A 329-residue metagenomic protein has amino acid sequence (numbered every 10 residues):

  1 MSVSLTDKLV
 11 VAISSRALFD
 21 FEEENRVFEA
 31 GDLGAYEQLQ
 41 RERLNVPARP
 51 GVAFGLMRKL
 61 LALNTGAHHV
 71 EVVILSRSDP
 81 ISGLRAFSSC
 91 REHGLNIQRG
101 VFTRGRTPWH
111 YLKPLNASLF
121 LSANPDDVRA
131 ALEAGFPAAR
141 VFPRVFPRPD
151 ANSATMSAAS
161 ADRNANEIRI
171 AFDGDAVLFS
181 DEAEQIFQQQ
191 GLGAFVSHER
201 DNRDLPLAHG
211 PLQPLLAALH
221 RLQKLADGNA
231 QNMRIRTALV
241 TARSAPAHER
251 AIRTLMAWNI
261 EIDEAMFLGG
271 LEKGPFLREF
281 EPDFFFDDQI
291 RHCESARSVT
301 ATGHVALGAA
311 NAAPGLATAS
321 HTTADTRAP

Functional and structural regions predicted by a protein language model:
M1-V11, D127-I170, G174-L178, E182-D201 (+5 more regions): Asp-based, Mg2+/Mn2+-dependent phosphohydrolase catalytic module
S2-R106, D173-F267: Alpha-helical substrate-recognition element adjacent to the catalytic core
D20, R26-E29, Q40-R41, N45 (+8 more regions): A cross-kingdom feature marking solvent-exposed beta-strand/loop segments within repeated, beta-rich binding/scaffold
